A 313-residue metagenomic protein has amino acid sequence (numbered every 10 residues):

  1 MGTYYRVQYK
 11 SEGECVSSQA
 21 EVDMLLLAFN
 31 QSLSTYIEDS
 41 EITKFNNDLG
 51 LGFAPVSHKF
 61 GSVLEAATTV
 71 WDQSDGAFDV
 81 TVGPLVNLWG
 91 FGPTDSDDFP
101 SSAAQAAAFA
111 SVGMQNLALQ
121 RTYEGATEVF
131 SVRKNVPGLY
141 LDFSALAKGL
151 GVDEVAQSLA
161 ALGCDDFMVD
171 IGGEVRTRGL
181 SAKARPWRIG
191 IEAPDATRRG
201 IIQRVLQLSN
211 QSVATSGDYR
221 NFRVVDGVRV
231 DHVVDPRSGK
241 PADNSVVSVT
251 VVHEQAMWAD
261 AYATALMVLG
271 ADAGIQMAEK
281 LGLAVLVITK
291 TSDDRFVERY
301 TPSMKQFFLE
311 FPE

Functional and structural regions predicted by a protein language model:
M1-E313: Mature catalytic core of soluble alpha/beta enzymes
